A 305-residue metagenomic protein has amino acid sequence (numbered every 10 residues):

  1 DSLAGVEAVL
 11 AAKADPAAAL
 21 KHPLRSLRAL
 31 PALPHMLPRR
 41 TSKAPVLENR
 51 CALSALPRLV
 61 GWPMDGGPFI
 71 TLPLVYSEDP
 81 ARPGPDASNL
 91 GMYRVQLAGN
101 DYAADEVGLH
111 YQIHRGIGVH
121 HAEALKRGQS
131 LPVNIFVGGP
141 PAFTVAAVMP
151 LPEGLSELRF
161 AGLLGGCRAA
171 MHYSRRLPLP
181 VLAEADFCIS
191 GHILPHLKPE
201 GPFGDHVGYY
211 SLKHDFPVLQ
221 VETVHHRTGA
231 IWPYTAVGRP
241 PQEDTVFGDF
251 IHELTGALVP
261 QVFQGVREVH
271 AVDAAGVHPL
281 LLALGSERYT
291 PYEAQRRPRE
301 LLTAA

Functional and structural regions predicted by a protein language model:
D1-A305: Extended, highly charged
